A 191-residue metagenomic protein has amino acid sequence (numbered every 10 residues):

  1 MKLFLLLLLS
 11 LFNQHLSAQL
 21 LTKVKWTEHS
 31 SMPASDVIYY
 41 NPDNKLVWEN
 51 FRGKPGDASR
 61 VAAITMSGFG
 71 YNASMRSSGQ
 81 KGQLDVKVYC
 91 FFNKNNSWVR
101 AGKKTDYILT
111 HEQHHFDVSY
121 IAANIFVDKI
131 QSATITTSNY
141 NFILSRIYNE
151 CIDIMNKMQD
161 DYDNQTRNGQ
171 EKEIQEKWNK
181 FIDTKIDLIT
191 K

Functional and structural regions predicted by a protein language model:
M1-K23: Bacterial Sec-dependent N-terminal signal peptides
L6, N95, D160: Residue-level marker of positions within ordered structural domains that often coincide with functionally constrained
Q14-H15, S74, N93-S97: Generic structural motif
H15, H29, H114-H115: Histidine (H) residue identity feature
L21-G82, F92, T136-K191: Metalloprotease/metallohydrolase-associated module, dominated by Zn2+-dependent proteases
Q83-L84, V88-V127: Mid-length scaffold segments of soluble, non-membrane domains
D128-S138: Functional transmembrane or membrane-interface alpha-helices that line membrane-embedded catalytic, ligand-binding
